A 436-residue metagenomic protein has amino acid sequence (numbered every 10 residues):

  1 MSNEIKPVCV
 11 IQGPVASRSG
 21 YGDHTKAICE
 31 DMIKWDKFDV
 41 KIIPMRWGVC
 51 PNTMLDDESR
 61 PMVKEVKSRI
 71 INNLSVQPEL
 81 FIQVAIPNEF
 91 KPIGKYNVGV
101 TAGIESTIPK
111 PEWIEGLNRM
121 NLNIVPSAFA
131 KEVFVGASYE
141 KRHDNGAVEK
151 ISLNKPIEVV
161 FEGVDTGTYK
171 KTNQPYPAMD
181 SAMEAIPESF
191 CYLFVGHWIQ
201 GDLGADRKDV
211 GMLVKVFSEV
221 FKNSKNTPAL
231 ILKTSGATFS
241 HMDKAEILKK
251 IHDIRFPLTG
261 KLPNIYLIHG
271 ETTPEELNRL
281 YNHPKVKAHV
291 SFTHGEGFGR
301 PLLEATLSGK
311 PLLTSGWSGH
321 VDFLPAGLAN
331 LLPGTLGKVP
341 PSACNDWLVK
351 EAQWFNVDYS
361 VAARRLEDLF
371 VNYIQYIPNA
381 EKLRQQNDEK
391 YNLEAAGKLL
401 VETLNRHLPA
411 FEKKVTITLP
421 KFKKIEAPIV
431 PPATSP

Functional and structural regions predicted by a protein language model:
M1-P78, A229, K398, T403 (+1 more regions): N-terminal pre-catalytic "stem/leader" segment of glycosyltransferase-like enzymes
S2, C344-P436: C-terminal amphipathic helix plus adjacent low-complexity, charged tail appended to glycosyltransferase catalytic
N3, V10-Q12, V49-V133: Extended catalytic core of nucleotide-activated donor transferases of GT-like folds
H24-K26, E30-D31, T166-R279: Conserved catalytic-core segment of nucleotide-activated headgroup transferases in glycan assembly
L122-A178: Donor nucleotide-sugar binding/catalytic pocket of nucleotide-sugar-dependent glycosyltransferases
R279-G297, L307-K310: Acidic donor-binding loop of glycosyltransferase active sites
G299-L302, W317: Short glycine/serine-rich donor-binding loops of glycosyltransferases
P311-T314, N330-L331: Short hydrophobic beta-strand element within catalytic cores of glycosyltransferases and related nucleotide-activated
